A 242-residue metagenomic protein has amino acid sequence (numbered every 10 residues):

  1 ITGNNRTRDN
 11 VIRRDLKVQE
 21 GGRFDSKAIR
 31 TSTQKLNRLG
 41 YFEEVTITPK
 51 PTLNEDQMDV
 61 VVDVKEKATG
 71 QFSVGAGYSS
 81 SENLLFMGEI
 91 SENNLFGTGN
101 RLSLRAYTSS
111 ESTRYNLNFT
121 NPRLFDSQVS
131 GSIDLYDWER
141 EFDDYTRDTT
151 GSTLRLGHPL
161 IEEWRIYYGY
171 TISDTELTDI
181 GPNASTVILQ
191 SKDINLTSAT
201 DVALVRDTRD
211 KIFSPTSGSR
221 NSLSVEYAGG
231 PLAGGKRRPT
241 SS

Functional and structural regions predicted by a protein language model:
R6-Q19: N-terminal periplasmic "start-of-domain" segments of outer-membrane beta-barrel proteins
L16, L135-D137, Y227: Short, histidine-centered active-site or binding-site loop motifs used for metal coordination, general acid-base
V18-G22, G230-L232: Short strand->helix junction
G22-S222: Gram-negative/organellar outer-membrane beta-barrel architecture
S224-G230: Short glycine-rich beta-strand segments
L232-S242: Short, intrinsically disordered, charge-balanced linker/junction segments flanking boundaries in proteins
